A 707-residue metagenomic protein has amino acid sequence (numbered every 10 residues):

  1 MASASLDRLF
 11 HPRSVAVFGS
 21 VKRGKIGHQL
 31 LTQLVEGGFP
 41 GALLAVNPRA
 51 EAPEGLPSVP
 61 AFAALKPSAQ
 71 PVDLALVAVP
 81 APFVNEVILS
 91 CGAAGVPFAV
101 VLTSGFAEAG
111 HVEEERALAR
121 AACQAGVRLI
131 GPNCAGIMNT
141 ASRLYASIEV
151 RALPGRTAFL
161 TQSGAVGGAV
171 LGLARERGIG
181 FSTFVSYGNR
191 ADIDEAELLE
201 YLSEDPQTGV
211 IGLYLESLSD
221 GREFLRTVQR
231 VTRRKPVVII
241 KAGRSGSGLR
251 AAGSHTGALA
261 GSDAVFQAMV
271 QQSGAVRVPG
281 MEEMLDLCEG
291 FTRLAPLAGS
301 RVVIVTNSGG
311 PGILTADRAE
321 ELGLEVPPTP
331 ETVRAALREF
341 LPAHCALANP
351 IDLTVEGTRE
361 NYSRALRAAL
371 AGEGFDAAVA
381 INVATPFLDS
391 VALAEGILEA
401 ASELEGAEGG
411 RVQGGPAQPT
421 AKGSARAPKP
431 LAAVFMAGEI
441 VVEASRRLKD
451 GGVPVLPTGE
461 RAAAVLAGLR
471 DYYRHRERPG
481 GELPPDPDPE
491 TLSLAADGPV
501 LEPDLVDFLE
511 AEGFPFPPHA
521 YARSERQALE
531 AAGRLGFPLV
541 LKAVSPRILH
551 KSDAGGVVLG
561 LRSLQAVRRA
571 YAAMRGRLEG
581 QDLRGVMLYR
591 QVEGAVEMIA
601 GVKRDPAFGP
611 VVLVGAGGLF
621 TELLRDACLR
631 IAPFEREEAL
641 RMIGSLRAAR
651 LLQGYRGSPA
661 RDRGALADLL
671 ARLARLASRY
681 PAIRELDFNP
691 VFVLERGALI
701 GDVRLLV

Functional and structural regions predicted by a protein language model:
M1-V707: Catalytic-core regions of core metabolic enzymes, especially those transforming organic acids/acyl-group intermediates
